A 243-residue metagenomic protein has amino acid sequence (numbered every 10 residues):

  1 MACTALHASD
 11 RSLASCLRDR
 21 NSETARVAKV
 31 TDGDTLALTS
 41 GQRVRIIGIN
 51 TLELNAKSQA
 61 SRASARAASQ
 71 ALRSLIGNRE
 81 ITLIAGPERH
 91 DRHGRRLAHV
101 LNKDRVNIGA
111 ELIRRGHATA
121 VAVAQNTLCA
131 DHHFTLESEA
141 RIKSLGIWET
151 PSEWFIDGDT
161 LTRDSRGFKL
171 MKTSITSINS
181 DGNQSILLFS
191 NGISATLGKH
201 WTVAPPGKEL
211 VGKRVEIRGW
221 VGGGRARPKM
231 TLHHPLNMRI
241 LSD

Functional and structural regions predicted by a protein language model:
A2-D243: Small beta-barrel nucleic-acid-binding modules, primarily SNase/OB-fold domains and secondarily Tudor-like barrels
